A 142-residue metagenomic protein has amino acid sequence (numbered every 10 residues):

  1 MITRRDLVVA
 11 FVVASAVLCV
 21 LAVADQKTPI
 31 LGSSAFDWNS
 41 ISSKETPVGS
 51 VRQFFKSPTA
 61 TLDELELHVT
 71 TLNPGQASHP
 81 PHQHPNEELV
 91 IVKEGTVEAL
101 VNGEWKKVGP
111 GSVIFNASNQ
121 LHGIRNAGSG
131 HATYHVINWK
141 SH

Functional and structural regions predicted by a protein language model:
M1-F11: N-terminal secretory signal peptides and thylakoid transit peptides that target proteins across membranes
R4-D6, L18-E64: A short, N-terminal "cap"/entry segment at the start of jelly-roll beta-barrel domains of the cupin/DSBH fold
Q53, E66-H84: Conserved short histidine dyad/triad with adjacent acidic residue
L62, S118-H142: Ligand-binding loop in jelly-roll beta-barrel domains
H68, V113, Y134: Aromatic/pi-system hotspot detector in well-structured domains
P85-V97, N102: Glycine- and acidic-residue-biased ligand/ion/polar-headgroup-sensing regions
E104-N119: Short acidic-glycine-tyrosine-enriched beta hairpin
